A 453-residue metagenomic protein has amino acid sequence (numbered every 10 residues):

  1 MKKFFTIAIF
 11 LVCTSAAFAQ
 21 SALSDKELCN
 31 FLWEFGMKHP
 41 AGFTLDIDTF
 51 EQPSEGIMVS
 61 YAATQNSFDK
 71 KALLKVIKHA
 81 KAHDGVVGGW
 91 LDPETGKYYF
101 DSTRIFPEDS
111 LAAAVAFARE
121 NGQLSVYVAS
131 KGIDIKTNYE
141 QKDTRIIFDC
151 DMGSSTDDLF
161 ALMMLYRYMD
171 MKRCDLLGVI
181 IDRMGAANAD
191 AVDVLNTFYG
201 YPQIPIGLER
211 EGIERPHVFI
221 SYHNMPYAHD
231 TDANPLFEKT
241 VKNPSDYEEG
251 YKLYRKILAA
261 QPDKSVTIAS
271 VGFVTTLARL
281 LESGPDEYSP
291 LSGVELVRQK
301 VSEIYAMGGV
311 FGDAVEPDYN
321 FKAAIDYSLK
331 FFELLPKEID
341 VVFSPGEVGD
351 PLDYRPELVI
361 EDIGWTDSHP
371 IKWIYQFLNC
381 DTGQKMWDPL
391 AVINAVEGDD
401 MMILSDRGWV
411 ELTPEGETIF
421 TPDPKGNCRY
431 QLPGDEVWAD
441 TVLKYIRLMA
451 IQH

Functional and structural regions predicted by a protein language model:
F4-F5, N138-E140: Residue-level detector of intrinsically disordered/flexible regions characterized by low predicted structural confidence
F4-T14: Sec-dependent N-terminal signal peptides
A17-A19: Boundary at the C-terminal end of the N-terminal hydrophobic targeting segment
A22-Y139: Conserved, structured core segments of small domains
E140-H453: N-terminal acidic, glycine/proline-rich low-complexity segments
